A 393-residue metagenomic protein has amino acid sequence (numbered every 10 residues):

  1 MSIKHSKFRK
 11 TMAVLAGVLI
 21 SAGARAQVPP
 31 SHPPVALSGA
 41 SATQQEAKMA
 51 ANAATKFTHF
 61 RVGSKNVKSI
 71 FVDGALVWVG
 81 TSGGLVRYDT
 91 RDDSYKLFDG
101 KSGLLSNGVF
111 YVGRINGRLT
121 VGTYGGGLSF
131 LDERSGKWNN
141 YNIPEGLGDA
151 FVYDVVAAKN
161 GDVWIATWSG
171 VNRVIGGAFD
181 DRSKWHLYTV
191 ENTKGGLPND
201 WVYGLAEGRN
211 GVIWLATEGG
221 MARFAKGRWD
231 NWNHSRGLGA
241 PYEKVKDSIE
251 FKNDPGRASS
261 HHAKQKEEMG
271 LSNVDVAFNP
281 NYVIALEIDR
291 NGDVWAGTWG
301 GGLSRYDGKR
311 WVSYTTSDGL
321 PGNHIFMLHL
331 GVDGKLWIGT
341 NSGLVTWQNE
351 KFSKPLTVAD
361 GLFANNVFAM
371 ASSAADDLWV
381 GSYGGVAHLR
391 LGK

Functional and structural regions predicted by a protein language model:
M1-S2, T189: Compositionally biased, intrinsically disordered low-complexity regions used as flexible
S2-M12: Bacterial N-terminal signal peptides that target proteins for export
K4-H5, I20, G83, G300: Coiled-coil-like amphipathic alpha-helices with heptad-repeat character
K10, Q27-K393: Carboxylate-rich, polar loop motifs that coordinate divalent cations or form catalytic acidic clusters
A13-S21: Bacterial N-terminal signal peptides
